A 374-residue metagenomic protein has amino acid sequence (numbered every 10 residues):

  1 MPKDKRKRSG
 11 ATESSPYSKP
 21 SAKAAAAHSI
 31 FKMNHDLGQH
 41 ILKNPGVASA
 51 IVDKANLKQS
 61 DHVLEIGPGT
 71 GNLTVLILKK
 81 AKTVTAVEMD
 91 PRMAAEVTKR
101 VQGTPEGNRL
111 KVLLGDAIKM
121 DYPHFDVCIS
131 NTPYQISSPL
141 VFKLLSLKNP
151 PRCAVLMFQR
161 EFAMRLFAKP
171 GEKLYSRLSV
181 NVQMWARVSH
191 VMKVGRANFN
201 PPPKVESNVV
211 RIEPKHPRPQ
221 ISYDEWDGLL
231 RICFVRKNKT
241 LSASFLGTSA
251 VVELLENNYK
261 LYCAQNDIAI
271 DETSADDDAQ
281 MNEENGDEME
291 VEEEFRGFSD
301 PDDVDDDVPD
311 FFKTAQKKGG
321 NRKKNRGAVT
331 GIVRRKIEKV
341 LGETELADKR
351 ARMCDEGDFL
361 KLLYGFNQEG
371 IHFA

Functional and structural regions predicted by a protein language model:
M1-I232, F311, K361, G365 (+1 more regions): Catalytic cores of RNA-modifying enzymes
S137, W226, N238, A351 (+1 more regions): Short runs of predominantly hydrophobic/aromatic residues within well-ordered alpha helices that form helix-helix
V180-R326: Substrate-binding/catalytic lobe of Class I Rossmann-like enzymes that use SAM or dcSAM, i.e., the mid-to-C-terminal
E253-A275, F311-A315, G320-A374: Conserved Class I S-adenosyl-L-methionine
